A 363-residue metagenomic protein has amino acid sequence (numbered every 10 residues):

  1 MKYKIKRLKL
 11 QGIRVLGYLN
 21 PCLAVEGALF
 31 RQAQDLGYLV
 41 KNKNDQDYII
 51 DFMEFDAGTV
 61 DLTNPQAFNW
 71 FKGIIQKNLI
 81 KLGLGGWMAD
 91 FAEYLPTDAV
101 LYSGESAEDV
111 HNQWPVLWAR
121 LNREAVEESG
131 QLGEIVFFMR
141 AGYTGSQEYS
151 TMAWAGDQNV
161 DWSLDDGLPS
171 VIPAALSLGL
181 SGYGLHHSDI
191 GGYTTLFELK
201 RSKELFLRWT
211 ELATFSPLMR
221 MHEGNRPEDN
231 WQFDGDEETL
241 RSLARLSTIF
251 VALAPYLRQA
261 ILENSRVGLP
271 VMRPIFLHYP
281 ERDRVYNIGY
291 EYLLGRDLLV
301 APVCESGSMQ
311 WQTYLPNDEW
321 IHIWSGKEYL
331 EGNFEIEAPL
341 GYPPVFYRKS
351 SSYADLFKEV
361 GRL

Functional and structural regions predicted by a protein language model:
M1-R348, Y353-K358: Catalytic-domain carbohydrate-binding cleft regions of carbohydrate-active enzymes
E359-L363: Long, internal low-complexity/basic segments
